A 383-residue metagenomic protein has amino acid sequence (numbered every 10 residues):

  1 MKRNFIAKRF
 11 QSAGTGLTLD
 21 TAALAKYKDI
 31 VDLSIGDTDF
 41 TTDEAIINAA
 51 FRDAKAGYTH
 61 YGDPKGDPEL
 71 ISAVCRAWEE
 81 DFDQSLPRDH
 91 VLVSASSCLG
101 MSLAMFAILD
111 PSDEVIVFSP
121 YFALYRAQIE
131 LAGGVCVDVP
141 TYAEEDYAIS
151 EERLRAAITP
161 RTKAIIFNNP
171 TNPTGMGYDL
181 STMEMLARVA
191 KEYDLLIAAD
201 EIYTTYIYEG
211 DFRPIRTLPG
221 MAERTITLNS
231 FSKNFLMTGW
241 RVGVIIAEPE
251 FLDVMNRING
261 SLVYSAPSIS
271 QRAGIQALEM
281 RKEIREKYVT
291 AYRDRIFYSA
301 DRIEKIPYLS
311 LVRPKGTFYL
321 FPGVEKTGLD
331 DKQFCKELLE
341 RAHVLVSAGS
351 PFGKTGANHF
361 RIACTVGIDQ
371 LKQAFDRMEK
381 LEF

Functional and structural regions predicted by a protein language model:
K2-I6, F10, A23-K26, V31 (+3 more regions): PLP-dependent class I/II
T15-A23: A short, well-ordered alpha-helical element
G16-L17, I46, L70: Conserved alpha-helical elements of sugar-nucleotide-dependent glycosyltransferases
V31-D39, R52-S72, E80: A glycine-/small-polar-enriched, mobile loop at the entrance of the PLP active site in fold-type I
